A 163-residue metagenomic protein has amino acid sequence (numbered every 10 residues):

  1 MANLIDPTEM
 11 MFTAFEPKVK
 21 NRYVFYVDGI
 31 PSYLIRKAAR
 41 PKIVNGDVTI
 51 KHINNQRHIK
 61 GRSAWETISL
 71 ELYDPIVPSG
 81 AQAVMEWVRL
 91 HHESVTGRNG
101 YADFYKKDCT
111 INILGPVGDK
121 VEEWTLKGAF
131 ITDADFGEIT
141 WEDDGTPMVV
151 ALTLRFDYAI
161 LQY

Functional and structural regions predicted by a protein language model:
M1-Y163: Glycine-rich, low-complexity intrinsically disordered segments
